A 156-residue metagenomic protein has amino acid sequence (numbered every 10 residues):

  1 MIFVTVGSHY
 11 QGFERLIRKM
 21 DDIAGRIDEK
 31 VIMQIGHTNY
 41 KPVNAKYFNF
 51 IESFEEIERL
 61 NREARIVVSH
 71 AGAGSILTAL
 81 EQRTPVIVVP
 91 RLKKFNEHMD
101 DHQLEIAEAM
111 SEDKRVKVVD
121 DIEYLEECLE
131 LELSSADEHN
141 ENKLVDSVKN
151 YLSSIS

Functional and structural regions predicted by a protein language model:
M1-S156: Nucleotide-activated sugar donor-binding and catalytic core shared by glycosyltransferases and related lipid-linked
